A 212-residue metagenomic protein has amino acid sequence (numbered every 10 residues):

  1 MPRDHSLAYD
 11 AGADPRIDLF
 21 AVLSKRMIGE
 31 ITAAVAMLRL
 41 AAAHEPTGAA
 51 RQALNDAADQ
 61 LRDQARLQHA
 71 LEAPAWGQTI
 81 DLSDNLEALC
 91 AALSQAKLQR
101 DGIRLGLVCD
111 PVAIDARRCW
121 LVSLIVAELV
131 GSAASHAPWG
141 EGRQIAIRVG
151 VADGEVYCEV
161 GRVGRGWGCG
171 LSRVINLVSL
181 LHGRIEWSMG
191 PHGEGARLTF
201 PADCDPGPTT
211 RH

Functional and structural regions predicted by a protein language model:
S6-S24, L98-A134, E141-Q144: Conserved short strand/loop->alpha-helix "switch" segment adjacent to the catalytic nucleotide/phosphoryl-transfer site
I17-T32, A36, L40: Conserved phosphoacceptor histidine of two-component systems
A33-M37, A50-R104: Conserved DHp (HisKA) dimerization/phosphotransfer helix of two-component histidine kinases, i.e., the long coiled-coil
G106, A146-R148, E186-S188: Short beta-strand patches within cytosolic ATPase/nucleotide-binding catalytic cores
G142-G154: Short beta-strand/loop element within the Bergerat-fold HATPase_c
V156-G164: Conserved DxG motif in ATP/Mg2+-binding regions
V163-R197: ATP phosphate-binding glycine-rich loop and adjacent ATP-lid/helix-beta elements within ATP-binding kinase/ATPase
D203-H212: C-terminal end segment of the histidine kinase catalytic
